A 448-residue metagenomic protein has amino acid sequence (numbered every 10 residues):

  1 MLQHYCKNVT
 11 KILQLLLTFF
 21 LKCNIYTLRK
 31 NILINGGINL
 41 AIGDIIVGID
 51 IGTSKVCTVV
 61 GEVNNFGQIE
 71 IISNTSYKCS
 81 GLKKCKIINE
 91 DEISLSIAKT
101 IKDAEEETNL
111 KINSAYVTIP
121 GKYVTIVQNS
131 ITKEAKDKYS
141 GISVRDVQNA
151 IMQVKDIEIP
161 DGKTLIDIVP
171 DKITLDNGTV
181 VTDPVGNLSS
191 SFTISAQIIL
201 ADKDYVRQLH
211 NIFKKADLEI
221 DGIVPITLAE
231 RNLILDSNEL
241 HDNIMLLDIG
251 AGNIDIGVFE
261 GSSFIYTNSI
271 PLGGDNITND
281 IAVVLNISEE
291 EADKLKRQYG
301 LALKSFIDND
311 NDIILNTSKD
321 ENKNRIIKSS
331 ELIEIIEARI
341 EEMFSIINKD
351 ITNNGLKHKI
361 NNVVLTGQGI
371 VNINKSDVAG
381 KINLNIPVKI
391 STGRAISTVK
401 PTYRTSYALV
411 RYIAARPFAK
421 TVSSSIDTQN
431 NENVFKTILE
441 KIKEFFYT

Functional and structural regions predicted by a protein language model:
H4-K55, V59-I244, S263-I265, S288-E290 (+4 more regions): Nucleotide/phosphate-binding catalytic cleft detector across ATP-hydrolyzing and phosphate-transferring enzymes
I49, T58, V117, F213 (+5 more regions): Residue-level signature of catalytic and energy-coupling elements of molecular machines, predominantly ATP/GTP-dependent
I49-K55, I119-P120, L246-N253, F259-S262 (+3 more regions): A short acidic Gly-Thr/Ser loop motif
S143-Q148, K381-Y407: Conserved phosphate-binding/catalytic loops in two-lobed NTP-binding clefts
P271-S288: A conserved active-site cap/scaffold subdomain adjacent to cofactor or substrate pockets
L301-L303, K359-G380: Glycine-rich phosphate-binding loops at beta-strand->alpha-helix junctions
A338-R339: Long, amphipathic alpha-helical stalk/connector segments used for oligomerization, subunit docking, or mechanical
